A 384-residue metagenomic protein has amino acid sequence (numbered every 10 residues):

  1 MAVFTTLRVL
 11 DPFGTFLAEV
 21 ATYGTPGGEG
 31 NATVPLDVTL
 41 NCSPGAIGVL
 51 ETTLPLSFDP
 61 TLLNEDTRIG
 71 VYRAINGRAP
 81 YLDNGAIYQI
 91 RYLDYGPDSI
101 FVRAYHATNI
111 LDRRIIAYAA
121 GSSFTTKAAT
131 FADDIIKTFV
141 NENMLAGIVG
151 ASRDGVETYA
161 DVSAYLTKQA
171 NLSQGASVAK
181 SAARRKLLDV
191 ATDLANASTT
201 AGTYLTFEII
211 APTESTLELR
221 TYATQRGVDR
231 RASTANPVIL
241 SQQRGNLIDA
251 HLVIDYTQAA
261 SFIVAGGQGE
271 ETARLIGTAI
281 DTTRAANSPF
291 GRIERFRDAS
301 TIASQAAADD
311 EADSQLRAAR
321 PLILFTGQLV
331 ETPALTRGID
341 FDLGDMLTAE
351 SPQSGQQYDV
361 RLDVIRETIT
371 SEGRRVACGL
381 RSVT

Functional and structural regions predicted by a protein language model:
M1-D133: Beta-strand-rich assembly/attachment modules of structural machines
A2-V9, G14-T15, L219-R361, I365-T370: Acidic, small/polar-enriched beta strand-loop surface segments
L7-V9, T52, I69-V71, V102 (+6 more regions): Hydrophobic beta-strand residues in large extracellular and virion-surface proteins
L36-P60, D98-N109, A265, A319-P333 (+2 more regions): Oligomerization/assembly interface segments of phage tail-like spikes and tubes
G85-I90, A197, A201-G202, L362: Active-site-proximal beta-strands of protease catalytic cores
R91-G96, I365-S371: Short, conserved beta-turn/loop elements at beta-strand boundaries and strand-helix junctions
G96-S99, Y105-I254: Charged- and aromatic-enriched interaction segments used to assemble and dock large macromolecular complexes
